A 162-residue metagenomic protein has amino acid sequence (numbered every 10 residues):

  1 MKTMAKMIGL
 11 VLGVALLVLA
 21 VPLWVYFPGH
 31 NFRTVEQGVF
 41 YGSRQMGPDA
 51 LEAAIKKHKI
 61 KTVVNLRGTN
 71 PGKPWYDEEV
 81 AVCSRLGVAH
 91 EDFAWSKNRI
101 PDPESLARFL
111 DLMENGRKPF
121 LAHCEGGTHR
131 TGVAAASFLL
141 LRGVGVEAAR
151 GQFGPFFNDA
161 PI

Functional and structural regions predicted by a protein language model:
K2-F120, A136-I162: Cys-dependent protein tyrosine phosphatase-like superfamily
C124: Short cysteine clusters
G127: Substrate/cofactor-recognition hotspot
